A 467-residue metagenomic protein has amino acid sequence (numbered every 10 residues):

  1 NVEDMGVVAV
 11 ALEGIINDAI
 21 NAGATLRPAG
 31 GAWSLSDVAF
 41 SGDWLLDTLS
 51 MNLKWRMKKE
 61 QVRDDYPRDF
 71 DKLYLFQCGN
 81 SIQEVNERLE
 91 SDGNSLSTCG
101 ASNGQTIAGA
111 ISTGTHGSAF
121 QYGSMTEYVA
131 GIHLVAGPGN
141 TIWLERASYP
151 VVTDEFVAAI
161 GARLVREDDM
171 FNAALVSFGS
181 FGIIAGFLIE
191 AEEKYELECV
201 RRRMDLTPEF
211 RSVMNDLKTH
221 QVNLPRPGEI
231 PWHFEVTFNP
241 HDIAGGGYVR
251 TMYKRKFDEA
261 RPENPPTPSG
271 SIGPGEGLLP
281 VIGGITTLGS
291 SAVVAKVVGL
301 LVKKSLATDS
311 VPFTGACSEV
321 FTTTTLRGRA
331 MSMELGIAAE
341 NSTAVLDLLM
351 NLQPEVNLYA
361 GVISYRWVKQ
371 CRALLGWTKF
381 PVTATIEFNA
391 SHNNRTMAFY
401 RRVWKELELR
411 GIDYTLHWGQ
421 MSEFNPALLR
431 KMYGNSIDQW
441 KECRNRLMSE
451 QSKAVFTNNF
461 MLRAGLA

Functional and structural regions predicted by a protein language model:
N1-F70, Y74-G79, Q83-A101, G114-S118: Glycine-rich N-terminal segment of FAD-binding domains in flavoprotein oxidoreductases, spanning the beta-loop-helix
T25, G93-A101, G139-E145, E196 (+2 more regions): Short secondary-structure capping/junction motifs at helix and strand boundaries
L26-G31, W232-F238, A330-S332, L358-R372 (+1 more regions): A short glycine-rich, hydrophobically flanked beta-strand micro-motif that places a catalytic Asp/Glu for divalent metal
S36-M57, G117-I142, I183-E190: Structural signature of FAD isoalloxazine-binding scaffolds in flavoprotein oxidoreductases
S112, A130-A344, Y359, W367: C-terminal substrate-binding/cap subdomain adjacent to the FAD-binding core in PCMH-type and related FAD-linked
G315-F321, R395-R401, K405-A467: Activity-critical C-terminal alpha-helical subdomain
L335-A338, L346-N389: C-terminal structural cap/anchor segments
